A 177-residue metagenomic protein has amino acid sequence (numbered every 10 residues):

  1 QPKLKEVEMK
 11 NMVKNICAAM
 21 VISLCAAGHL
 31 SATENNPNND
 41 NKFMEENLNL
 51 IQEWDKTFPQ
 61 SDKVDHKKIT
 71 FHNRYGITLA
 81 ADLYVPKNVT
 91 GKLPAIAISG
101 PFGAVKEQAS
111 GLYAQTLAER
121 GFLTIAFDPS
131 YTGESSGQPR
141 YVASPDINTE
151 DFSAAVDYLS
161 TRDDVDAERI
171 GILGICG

Functional and structural regions predicted by a protein language model:
Q1-M9: Short, Lys/Arg-enriched N-terminal segments with co-localized hydrophobic residues within the first ~10-30 amino acids
E45-G91: N-terminal cap/lid segment of alpha/beta-hydrolase-fold proteins
K92-P101: Short beta-strand element of the alpha/beta-hydrolase
G103-Q115, P129: The serine-hydrolase catalytic nucleophile loop
Q108, Y131-A143: Glycine-rich "HGGG/HGxG" loop immediately N-terminal to the catalytic nucleophile of the alpha/beta-hydrolase
T116-E134: Conserved alpha/beta-hydrolase
V142-D163: Alpha/beta-hydrolase active-site loop
D164-C176: Alpha/beta-hydrolase fold nucleophile elbow
